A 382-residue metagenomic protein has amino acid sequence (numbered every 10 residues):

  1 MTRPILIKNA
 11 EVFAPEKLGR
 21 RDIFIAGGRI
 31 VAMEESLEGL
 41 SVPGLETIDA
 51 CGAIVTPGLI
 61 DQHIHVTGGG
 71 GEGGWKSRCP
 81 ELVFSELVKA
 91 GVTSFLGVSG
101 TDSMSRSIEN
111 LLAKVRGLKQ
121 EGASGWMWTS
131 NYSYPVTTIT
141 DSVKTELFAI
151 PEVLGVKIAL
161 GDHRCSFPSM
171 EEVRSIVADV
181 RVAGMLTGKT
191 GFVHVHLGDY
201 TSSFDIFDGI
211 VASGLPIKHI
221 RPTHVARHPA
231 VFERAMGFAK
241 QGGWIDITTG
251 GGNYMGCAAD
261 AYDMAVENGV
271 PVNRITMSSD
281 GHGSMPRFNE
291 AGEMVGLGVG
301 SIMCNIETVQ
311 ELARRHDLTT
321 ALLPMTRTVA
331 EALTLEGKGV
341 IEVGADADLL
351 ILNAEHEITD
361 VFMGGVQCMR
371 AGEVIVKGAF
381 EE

Functional and structural regions predicted by a protein language model:
M1-I5, E11-T56: Histidine-rich, glycine-flanked metal-binding segment
A10, G28, G52, H63 (+8 more regions): Divalent metal-coordination and catalytic microenvironments
A10, I30, E331, I341-E382: C-terminal cap of metal-dependent C-N hydrolases
P43-C51, S142-L147, A258-P271: Short amphipathic alpha-helices and their capping/turn segments at secondary-structure boundaries
L45, A50-A113: Metal-associated gating/positioning segment near the N- to mid-region
L82-P135, I150-S166, M185-D199, K218-T223: Divalent metal-dependent hydrolysis catalytic cores, especially in the metallo-beta-lactamase
R164, E172, D179-F288, M294-V299: Active-site core of metal-dependent hydrolases
E267-I351: His/Asp/Glu-enriched, well-ordered alpha-helical/loop segment that forms or immediately abuts the divalent-metal
